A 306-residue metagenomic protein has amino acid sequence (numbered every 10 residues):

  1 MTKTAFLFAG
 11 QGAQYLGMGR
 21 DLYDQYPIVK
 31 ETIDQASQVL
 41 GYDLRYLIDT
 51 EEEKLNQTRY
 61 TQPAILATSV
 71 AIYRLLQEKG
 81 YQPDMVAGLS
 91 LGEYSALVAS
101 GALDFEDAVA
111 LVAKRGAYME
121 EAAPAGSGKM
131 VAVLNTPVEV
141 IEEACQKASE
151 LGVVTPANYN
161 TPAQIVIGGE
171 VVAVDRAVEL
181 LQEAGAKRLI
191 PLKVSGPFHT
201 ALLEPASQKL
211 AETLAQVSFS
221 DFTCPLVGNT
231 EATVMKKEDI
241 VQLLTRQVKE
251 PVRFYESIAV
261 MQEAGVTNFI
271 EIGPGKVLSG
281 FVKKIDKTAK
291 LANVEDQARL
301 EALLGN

Functional and structural regions predicted by a protein language model:
T2-V140, R188, N268-Q297: FabD-like malonyl-/acyl-CoA
G12-A13, G101-Q242, R246-K249: Alpha/beta catalytic cores of group-transfer enzymes, especially the acyltransferase/condensing modules of polyketide
T61-P63, P197, P251: Glycine-rich phosphate/pyrophosphate-binding beta-alpha loops
Q77, Q182, Q262-G265: Non-catalytic positions within long, well-ordered alpha-helices that form the structural scaffold/packing of enzyme
P191-V194, Q262, E295: Short glycine-rich catalytic loops that host catalytic nucleophiles or stabilize transition states across multiple
K249-V266: A short, acidic, amphipathic alpha-helical segment used as a generic capping/interface helix at domain edges
L300-N306: Short, charged, surface-exposed secondary-structure boundary motifs
